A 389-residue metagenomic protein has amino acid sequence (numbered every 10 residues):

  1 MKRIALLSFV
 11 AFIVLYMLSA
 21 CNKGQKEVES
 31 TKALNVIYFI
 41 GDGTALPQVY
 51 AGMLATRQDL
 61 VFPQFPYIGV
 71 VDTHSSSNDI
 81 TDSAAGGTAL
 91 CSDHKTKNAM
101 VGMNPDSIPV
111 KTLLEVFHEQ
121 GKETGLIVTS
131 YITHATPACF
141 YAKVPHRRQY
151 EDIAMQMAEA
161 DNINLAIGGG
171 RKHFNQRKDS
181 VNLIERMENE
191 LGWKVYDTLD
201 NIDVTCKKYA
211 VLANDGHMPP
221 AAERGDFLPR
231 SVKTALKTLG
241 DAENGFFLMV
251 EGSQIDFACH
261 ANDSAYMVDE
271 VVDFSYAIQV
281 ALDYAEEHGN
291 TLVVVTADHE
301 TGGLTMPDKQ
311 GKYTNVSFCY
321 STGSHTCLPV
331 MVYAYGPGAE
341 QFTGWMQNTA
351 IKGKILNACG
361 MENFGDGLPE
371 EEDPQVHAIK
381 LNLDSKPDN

Functional and structural regions predicted by a protein language model:
M1-I4: Positively charged n-region of N-terminal signal peptides that target proteins for export
M17-A20: C-terminal motif of bacterial Sec signal peptides marking the signal peptidase cleavage site
N22-R177, V181-N201, E300-N389: N-terminal catalytic scaffold of extracellular/periplasmic and nuclease hydrolases that process anionic headgroups
Y38, A166, V211-A213, F247-E251 (+1 more regions): Structural motif
L46, V272-G311: Metal-dependent active-site segment of extracytoplasmic phospho-/sulfohydrolases and closely related
D93-N98, K208-P220, D256-N262, Y333: Gly-rich Lys/Arg/Thr-decorated short loops/hinges at beta-loop-alpha junctions or inter-strand turns that position
A135-Y141, D215-P220, V232-L236, D241-G245 (+1 more regions): Active-site His/acidic residue clusters
W193-Y196, G225-G240: A Trp-anchored, charged/polar loop motif used as the substrate-binding/catalytic surface of acyl/ester-handling
